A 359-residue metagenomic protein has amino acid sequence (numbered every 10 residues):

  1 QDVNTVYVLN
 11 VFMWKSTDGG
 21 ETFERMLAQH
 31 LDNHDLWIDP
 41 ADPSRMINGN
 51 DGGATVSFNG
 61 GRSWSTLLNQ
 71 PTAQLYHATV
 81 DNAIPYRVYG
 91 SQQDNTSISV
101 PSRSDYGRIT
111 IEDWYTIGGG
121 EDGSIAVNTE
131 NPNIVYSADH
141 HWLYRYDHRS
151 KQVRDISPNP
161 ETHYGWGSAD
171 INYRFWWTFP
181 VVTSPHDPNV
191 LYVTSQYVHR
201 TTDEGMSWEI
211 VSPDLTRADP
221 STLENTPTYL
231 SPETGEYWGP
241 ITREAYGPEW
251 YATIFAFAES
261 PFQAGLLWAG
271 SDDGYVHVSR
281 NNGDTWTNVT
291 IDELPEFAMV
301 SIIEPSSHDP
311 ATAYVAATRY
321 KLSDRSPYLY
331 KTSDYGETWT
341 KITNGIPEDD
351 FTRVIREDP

Functional and structural regions predicted by a protein language model:
Q1-P359: Beta-propeller blade termini and top-face loops
